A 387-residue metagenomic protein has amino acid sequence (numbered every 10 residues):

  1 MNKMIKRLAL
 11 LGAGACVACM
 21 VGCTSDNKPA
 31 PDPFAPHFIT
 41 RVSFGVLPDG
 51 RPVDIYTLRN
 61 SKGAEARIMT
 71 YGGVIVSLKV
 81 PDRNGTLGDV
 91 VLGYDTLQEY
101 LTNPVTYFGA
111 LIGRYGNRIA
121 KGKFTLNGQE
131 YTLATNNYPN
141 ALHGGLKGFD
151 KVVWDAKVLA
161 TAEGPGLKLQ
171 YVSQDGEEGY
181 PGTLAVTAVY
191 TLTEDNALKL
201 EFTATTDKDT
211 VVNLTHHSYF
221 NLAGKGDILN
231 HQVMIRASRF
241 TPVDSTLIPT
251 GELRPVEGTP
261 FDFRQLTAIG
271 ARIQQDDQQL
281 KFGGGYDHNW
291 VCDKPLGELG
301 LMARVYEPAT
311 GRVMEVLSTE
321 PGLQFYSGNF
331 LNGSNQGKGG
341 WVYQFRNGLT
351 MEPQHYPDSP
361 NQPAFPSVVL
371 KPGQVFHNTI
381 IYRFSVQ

Functional and structural regions predicted by a protein language model:
N2-G12: Bacterial N-terminal signal peptides that target proteins for export
C19-G22: C-terminal motif of bacterial Sec signal peptides marking the signal peptidase cleavage site
T24-Q387: An exposed, glycine/acidic-rich loop-and-rim segment of catalytic or binding clefts
